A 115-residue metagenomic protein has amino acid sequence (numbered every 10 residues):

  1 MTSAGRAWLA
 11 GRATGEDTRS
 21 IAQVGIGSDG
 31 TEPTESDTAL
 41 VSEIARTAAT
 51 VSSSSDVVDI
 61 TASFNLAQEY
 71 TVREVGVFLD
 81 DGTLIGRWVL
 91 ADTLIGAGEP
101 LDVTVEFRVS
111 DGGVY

Functional and structural regions predicted by a protein language model:
M1-R73, D80-Y115: Small cysteine-rich, disulfide-bonded extracellular modules of the LU/uPAR three-finger superfamily and closely related
